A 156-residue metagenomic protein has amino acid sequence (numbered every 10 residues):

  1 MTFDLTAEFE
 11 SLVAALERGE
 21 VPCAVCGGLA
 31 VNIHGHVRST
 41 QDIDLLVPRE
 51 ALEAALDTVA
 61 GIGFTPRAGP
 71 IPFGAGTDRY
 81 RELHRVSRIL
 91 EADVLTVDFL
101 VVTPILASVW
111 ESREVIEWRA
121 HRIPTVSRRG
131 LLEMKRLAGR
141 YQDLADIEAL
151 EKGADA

Functional and structural regions predicted by a protein language model:
M1-A156: Compositionally biased terminal segments of proteins
